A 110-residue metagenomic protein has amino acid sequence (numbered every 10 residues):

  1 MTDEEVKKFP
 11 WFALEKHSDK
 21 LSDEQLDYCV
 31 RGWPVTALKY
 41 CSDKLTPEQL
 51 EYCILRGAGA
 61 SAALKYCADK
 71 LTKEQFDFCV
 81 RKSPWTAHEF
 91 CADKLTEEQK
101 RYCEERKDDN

Functional and structural regions predicted by a protein language model:
M1-N110: Ankyrin repeat (ANK) tandem alpha-helical domains that serve as protein-protein interaction scaffolds, prominent
